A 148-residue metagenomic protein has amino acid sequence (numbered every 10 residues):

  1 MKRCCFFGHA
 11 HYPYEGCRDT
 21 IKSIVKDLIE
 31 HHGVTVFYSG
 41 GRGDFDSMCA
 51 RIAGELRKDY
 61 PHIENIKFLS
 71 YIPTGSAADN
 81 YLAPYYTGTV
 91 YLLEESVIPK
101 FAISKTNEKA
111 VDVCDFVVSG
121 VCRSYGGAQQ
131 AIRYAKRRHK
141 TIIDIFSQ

Functional and structural regions predicted by a protein language model:
M1-Q148: Acidic/glycine-enriched connector segments
